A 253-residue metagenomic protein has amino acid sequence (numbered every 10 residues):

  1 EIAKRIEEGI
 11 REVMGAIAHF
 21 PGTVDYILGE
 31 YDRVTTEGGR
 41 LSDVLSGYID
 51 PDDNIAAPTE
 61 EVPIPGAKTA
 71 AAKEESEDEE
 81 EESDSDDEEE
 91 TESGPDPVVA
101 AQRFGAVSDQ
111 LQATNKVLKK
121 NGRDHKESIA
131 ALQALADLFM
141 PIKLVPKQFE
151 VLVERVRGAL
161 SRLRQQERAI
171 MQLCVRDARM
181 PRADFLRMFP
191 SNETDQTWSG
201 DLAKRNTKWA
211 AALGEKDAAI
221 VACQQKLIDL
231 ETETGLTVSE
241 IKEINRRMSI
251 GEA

Functional and structural regions predicted by a protein language model:
E1-A253: Transcription initiation cofactors for RNA polymerase, centered on bacterial and plant organellar sigma factors
